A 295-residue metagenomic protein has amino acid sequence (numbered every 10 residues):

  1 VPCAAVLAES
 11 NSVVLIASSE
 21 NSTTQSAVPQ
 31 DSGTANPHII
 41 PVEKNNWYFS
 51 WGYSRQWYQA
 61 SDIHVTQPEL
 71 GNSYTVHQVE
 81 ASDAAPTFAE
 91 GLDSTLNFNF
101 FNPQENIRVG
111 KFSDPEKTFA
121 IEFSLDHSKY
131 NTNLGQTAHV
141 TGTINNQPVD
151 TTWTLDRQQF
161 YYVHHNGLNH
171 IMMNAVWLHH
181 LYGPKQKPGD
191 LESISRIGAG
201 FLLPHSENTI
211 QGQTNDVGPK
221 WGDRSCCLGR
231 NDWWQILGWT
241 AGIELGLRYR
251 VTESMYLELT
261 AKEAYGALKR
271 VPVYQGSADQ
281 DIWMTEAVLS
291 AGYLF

Functional and structural regions predicted by a protein language model:
A8-S113, V288, G292-L294: Short glycine/proline- and aromatic-enriched beta-strand/turn motifs that initiate or cap beta-hairpins
N36-P37, L92-T95, R157-H164, R224-W233 (+1 more regions): Extracellular loop and loop/strand-boundary signature of outer-membrane beta-barrel proteins
N45-W47, F101-E105, H165-I171, Q235-A241 (+1 more regions): Residues that define the transmembrane beta-barrel architecture of outer-membrane proteins
W47-W51, F119-F123, I171-M173, L191-A199 (+4 more regions): Transmembrane beta-strands of outer-membrane beta-barrel proteins
D62-Q67, N133-V140, H205-G222, R270-G276: Outer-membrane beta-barrel translocator domains and adjoining extracellular loop/strand segments of Gram-negative
T66-F160, I236, R248-R250, Y256 (+1 more regions): Glycine- and aromatic-enriched membrane insertion/assembly motifs of diderm outer-membrane and organelle channel
S73-T75, G246-F295: Predominantly the C-terminal beta-signal and adjacent terminal strand-loop region of outer-membrane beta-barrel
N106-G212, S290-Y293: Gram-negative (and chloroplast) outer-membrane scaffold detector with strong preference for beta-barrel transmembrane
